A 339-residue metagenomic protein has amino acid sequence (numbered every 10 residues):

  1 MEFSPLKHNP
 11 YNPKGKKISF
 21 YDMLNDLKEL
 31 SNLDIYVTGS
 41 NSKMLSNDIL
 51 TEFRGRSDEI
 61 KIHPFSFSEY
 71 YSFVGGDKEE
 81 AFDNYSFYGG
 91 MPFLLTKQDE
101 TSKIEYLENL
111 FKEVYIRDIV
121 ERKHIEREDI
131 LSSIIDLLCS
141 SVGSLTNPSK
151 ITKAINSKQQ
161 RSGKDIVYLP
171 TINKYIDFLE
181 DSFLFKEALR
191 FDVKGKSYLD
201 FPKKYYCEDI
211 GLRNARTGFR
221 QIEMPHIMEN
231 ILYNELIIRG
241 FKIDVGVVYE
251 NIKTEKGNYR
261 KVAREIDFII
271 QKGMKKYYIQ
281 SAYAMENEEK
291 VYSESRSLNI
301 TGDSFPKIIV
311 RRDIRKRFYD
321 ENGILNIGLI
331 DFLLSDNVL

Functional and structural regions predicted by a protein language model:
M1-K17: Conserved P-loop NTPase "ATPase switch" module shared by AAA+ and STAND
L6-H8, S46-D48, S72, K97 (+3 more regions): Short glycine-/acidic-enriched loop or helix-start segments at secondary-structure transitions that form or flank
M23-L33: Substrate-engagement module of ASCE P-loop NTPases
D34-S40: Structural recognition of the conserved hydrophobic beta-strand(s) that form the central parallel beta-sheet of P-loop
N41-L45, F65-S68, T101, I314-R315: Conserved nucleotide-binding/hydrolysis micro-motifs of P-loop NTPases
K43-D58, V74-G75: Short regulatory helix/loop adjacent to the ATP-binding pocket of P-loop NTPases
H63-Y249: Interdomain hinge/linker elements that couple catalytic modules in large macromolecular machines
K174-F178, F183-L339: A cross-kingdom feature that marks ATP-driven nucleic-acid transaction machinery
